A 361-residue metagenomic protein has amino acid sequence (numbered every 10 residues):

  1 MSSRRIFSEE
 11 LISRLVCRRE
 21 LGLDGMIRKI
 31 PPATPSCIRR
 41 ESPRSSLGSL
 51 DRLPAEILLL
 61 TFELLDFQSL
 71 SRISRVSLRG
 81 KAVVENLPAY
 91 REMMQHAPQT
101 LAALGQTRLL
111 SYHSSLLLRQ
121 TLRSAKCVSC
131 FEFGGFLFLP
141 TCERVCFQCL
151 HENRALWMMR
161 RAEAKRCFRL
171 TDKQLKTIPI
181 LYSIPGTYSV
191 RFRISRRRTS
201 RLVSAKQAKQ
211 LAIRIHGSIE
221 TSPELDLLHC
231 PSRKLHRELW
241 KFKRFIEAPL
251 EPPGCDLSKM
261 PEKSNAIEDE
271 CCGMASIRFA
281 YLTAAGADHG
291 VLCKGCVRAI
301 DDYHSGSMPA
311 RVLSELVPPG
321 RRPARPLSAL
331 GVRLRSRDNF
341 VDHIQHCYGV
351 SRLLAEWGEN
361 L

Functional and structural regions predicted by a protein language model:
S2-S258, N265-E268, I277: Skp1-binding F-box subdomain of Cullin-RING ligase substrate receptors
L23-M26, T187, S218, C255 (+8 more regions): Intrinsically disordered, low-complexity regions
M26-K29, V190, A324, R335 (+1 more regions): Intrinsically disordered, low-complexity, compositionally biased regions/tails
S124-K173, L282-G349: Cys/His-rich Zn2+-coordinating "finger/knuckle" modules used by eukaryotic regulatory proteins
G254, P261-E270, A285-A287, L354 (+1 more regions): Ampipathic, surface-exposed secondary-structure segments
G273-F279, T283: Intracellular leaflet-associated regions of eukaryotic membrane-associated proteins
Q345-L361: C-terminal helix/juxtamembrane-tail motif
